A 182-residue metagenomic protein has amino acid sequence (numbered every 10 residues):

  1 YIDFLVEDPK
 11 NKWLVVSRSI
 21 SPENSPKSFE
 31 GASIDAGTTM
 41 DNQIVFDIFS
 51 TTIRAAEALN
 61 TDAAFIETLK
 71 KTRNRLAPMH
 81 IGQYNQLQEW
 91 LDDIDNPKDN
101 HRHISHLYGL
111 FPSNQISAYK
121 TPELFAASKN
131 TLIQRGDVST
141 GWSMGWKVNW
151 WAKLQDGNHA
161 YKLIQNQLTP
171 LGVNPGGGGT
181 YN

Functional and structural regions predicted by a protein language model:
I2-E67: The feature captures the catalytic groove of carbohydrate-active enzymes
T38-N182: Active-site core of glycosidic bond-cleaving carbohydrate-active enzymes
